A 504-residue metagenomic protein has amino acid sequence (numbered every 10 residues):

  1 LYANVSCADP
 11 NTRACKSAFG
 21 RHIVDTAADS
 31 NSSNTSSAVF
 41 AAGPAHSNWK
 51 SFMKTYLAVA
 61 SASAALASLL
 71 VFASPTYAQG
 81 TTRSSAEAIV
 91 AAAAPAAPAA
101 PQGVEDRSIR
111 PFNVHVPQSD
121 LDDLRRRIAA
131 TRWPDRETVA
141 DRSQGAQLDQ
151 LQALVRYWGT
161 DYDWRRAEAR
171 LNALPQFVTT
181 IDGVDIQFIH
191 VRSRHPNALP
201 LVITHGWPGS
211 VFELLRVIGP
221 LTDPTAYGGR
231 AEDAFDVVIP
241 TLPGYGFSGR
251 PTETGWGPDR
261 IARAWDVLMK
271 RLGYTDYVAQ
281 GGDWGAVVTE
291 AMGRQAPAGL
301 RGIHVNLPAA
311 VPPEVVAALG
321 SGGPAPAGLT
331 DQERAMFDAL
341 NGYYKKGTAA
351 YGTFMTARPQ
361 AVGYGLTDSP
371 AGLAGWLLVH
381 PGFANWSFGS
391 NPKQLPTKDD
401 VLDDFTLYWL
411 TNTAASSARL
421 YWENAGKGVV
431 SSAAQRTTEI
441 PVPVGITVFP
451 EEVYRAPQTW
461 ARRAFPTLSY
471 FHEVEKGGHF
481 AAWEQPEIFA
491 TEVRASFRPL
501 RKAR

Functional and structural regions predicted by a protein language model:
D120-N197, W409-N412, S416-S431: Non-catalytic accessory segments flanking enzyme active sites
W164-R166, G229, L242-W256, E290 (+1 more regions): Glycine-rich "HGGG/HGxG" loop immediately N-terminal to the catalytic nucleophile of the alpha/beta-hydrolase
A198-G206: Short beta-strand element of the alpha/beta-hydrolase
W207-G219: The serine-hydrolase catalytic nucleophile loop
P220, P224-A226, T275-G323: Conserved hydrolase catalytic core segment
L221-F247: Conserved alpha/beta-hydrolase
D259-Y277: Conserved acidic catalytic loop of the alpha/beta-hydrolase fold
K346, F354-R504: C-terminal subdomain of alpha/beta-hydrolase-fold enzymes, centered on the catalytic histidine and its supporting
